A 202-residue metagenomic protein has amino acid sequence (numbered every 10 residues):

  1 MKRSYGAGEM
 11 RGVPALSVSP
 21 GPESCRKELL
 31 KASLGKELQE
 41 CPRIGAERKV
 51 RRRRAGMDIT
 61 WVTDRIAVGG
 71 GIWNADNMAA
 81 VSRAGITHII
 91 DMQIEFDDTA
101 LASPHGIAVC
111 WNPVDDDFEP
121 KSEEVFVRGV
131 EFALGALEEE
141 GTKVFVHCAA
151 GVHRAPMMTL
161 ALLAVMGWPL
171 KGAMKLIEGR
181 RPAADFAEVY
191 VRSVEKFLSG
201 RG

Functional and structural regions predicted by a protein language model:
M1-S4, A161, Y190: Intrinsically disordered, low-complexity regions enriched in Ser/Pro/Gly/Gln/His and often acidic
K2-A55: Non-catalytic regulatory/accessory regions that flank a structured catalytic core
C41-R43, E47-K49, G69-G70, K143 (+2 more regions): Mixed-charge, polar/low-complexity N-terminal
I44-E47, E131, R154-A155: Intrinsically disordered, low-complexity segments enriched in polar/charged residues with Gly/Pro, especially when
R54-K143, A164-L198: Cysteine-based protein phosphatase catalytic domain of the PTP/DSP
G141-L160: A phosphate-binding catalytic loop at a beta-strand-loop-alpha-helix junction that coordinates phosphoryl groups
G200-G202: C-terminal domain-closing interface element
